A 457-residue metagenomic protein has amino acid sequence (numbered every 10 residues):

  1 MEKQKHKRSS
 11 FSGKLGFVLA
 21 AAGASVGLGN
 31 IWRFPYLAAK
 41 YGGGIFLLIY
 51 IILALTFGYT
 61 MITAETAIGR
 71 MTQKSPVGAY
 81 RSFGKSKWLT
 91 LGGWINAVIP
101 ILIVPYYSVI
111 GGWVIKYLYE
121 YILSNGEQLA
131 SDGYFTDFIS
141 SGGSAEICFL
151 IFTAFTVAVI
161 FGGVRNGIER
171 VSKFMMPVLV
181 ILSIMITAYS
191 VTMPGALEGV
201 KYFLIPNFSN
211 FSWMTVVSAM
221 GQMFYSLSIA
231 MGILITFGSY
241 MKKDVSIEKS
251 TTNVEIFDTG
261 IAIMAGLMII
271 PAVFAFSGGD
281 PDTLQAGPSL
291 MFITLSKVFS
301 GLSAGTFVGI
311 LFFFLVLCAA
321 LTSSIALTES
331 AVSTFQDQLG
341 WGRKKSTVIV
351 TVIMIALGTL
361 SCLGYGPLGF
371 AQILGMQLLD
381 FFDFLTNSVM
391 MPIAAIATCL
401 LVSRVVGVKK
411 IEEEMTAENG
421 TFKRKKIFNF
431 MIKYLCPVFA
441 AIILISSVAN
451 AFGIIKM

Functional and structural regions predicted by a protein language model:
M1-W32, M61-T66, R70-F83, K87-L91 (+2 more regions): Membrane-interface "cap" regions at the ends of multi-pass membrane proteins
E2-K7, F11, E169, K173-L321 (+1 more regions): Membrane-embedded translocation segments of transport machinery
K5-R8, Y36-Y41, P76-I95, S108-R165 (+5 more regions): Inter-helical loop and helix-membrane interface segments of multi-pass membrane transporters/permeases
S10-A21, I45-I49, K87-I101, C148-F152 (+6 more regions): Select transmembrane alpha-helical segments in multipass membrane proteins
G13-L53, G238, K249-T252, I256-T259 (+1 more regions): Transmembrane helix-boundary motif of multi-pass solute transporters/channels
A38-A64, S144, M390-A394: Extracellular loop-to-transmembrane helix junctions
V104-L129, V180-F203, F274-A275, L357-Y365 (+2 more regions): Hydrophobic alpha-helical segments and their helix-loop junctions in multi-pass secondary transporters
L379-L401, R424-M457: A generic transmembrane alpha-helix motif of multi-pass inner-membrane proteins
